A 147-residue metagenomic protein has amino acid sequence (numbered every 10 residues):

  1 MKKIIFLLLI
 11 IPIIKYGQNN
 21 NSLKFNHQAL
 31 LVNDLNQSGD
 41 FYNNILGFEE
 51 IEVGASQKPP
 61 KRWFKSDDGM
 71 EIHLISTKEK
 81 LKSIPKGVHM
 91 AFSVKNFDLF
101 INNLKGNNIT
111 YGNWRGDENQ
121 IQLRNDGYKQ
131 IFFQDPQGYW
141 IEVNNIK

Functional and structural regions predicted by a protein language model:
M1-N21: Bacterial Sec-dependent N-terminal signal peptides
G17-N36, V88-F92: N-terminal beta-strand motif that seeds the catalytic metal site of vicinal oxygen chelate
L30-E71: Core segments of cupin and vicinal oxygen chelate
N33-N36, M90-Q137: Vicinal oxygen chelate
K58, K86, G127: Exposed loop/turn and edge beta-strand positions of beta-sandwich/beta-sheet ligand-binding modules
R62-K105: Mid-chain, structured segments of secreted extracytoplasmic proteins
R124, N144-K147: Short beta->alpha transition motifs characteristic of CBS
